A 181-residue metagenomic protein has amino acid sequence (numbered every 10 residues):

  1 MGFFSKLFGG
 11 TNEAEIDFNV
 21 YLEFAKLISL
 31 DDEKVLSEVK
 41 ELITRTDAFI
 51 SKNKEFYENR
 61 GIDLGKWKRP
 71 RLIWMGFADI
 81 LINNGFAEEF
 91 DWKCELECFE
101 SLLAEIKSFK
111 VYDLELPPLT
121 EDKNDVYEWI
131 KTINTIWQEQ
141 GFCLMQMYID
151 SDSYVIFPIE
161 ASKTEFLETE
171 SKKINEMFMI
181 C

Functional and structural regions predicted by a protein language model:
G2-C181: Contiguous interface-forming segments/domains that mediate binding rather than catalysis
